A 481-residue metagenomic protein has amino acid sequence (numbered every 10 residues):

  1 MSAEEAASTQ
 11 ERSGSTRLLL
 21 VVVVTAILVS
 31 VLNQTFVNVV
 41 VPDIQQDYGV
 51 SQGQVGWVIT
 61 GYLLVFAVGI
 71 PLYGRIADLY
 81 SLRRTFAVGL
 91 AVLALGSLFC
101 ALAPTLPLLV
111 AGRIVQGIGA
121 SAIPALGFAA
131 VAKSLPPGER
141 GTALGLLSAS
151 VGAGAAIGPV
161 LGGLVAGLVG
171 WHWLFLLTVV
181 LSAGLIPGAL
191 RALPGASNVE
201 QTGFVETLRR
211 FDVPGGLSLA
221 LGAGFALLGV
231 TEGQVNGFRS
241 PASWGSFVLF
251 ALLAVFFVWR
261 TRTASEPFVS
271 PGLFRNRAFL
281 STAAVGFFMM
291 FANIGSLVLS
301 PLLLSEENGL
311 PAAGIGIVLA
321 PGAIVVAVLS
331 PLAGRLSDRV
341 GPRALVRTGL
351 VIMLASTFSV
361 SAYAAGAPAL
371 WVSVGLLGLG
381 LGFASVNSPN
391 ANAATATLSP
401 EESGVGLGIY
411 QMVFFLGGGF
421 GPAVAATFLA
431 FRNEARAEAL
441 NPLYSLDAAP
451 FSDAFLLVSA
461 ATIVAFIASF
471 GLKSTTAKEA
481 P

Functional and structural regions predicted by a protein language model:
M1-R12: Short, Lys/Arg-rich, polar N-terminal cytosolic tail immediately upstream of the first transmembrane signal-anchor
T16-V41, Y48-Y62, A67, L72-G74 (+15 more regions): 12-transmembrane solute porter fold
V115-A149: Cytoplasmic helix-loop-helix junction between adjacent transmembrane helices in 12-TM secondary transporters
F128-A129, G188, L221-G229: Specific aromatic-rich, kink-prone transmembrane helix
P187-L208, W259-F268, F470-A480: Helix-loop junctions on the cytosolic side of multi-pass membrane transporters, especially the intracellular loop
S197-T207, E434-A448: Short helix-coil transition/hinge motifs at the ends and kinks of transmembrane helices, capturing the brief
E232-G237: Short, hydrophobic transmembrane alpha-helix segments
